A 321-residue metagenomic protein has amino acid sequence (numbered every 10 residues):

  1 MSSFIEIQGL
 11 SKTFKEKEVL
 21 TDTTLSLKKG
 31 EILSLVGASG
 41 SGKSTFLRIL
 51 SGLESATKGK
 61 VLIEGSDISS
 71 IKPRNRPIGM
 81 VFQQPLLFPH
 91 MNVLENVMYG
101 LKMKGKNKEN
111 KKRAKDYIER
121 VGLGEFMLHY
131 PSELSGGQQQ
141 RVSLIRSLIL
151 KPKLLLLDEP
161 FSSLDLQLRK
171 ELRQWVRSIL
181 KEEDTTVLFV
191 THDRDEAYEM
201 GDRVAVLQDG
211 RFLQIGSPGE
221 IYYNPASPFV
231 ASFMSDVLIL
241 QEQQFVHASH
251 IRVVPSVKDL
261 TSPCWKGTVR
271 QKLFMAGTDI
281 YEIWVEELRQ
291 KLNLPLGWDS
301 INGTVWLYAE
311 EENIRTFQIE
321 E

Functional and structural regions predicted by a protein language model:
I5, L20-D22: Conserved structural motif at the start of ABC-family nucleotide-binding domains
V36-A38: The feature captures the beta-strand-to-loop junction immediately N-terminal to the Walker
S51: Helix-to-loop junction immediately C-terminal to a conserved catalytic motif
T57-K60, D209: Conserved coupling/switch loops of ABC nucleotide-binding domains, chiefly the family-specific signature
G59-D67: Conserved ABC transporter NBD signature motif
R76-G79, Q83, L87-A226: ABC ATPase nucleotide-binding domains
A231, D236-L273, G297-E321: Glycine/charge-rich catalytic "coupling/switch" loops of P-loop NTPases
